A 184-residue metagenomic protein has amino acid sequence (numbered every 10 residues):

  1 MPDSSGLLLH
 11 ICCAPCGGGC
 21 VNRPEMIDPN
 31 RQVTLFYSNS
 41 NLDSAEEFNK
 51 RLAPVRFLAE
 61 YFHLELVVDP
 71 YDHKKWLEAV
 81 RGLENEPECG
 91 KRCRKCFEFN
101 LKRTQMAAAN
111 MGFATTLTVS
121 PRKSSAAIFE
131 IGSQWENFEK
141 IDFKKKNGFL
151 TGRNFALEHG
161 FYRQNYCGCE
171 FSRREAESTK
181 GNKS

Functional and structural regions predicted by a protein language model:
M1-S184: Nucleotide-activated chemistry modules centered on ATP-dependent adenylation/adenylyltransferase
